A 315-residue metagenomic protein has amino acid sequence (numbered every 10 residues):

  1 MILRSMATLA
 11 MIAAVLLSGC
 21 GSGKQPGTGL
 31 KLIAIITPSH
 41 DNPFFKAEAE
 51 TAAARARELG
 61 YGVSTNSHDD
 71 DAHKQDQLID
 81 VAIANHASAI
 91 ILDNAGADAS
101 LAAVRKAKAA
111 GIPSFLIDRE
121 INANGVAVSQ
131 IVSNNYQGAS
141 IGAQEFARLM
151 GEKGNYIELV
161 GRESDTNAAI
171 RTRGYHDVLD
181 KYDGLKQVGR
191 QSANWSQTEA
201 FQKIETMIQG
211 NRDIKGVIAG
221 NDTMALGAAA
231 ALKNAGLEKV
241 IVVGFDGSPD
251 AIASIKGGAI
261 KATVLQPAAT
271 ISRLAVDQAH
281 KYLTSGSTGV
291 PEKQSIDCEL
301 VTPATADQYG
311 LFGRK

Functional and structural regions predicted by a protein language model:
M1-L9: Bacterial N-terminal signal peptides that target proteins for export
L16-L17: Bacterial Sec-type N-terminal signal peptides, specifically the leucine/valine-rich hydrophobic h-region
C20-K315: A residue-level marker of the well-folded mature domains of exported/periplasmic proteins
